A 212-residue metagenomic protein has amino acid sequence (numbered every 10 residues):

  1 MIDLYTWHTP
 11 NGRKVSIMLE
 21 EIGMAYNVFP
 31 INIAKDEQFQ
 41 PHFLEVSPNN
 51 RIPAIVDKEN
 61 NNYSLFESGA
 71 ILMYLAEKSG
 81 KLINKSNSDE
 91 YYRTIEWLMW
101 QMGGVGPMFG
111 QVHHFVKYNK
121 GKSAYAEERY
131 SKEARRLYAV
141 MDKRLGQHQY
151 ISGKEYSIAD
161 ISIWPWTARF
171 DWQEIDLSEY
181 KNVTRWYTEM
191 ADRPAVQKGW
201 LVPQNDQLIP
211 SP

Functional and structural regions predicted by a protein language model:
M1-E128, D142: GST-like domain detector, emphasizing the conserved glutathione-binding G-site in the N-terminal thioredoxin-like
V28, N84, K154, E179 (+1 more regions): A generic structural-conservation signal
N32, I158, P203-D206: Short, solvent-exposed turn/loop segments enriched in Gly/Ser/Thr/Pro and often Arg
D36-E37, R93, T188, Q207-I209: Short secondary-structure boundary/hinge segments and terminal tails
E45, I163, D192, L201-V202: Phosphate-coordinating loops and pocket residues in cytosolic domains that bind phosphorylated ligands
L75, W97, Q101-P194: GST-like fold's C-terminal all-alpha helical module
V196-P212: Terminal-tail/helix-coil boundary detector
